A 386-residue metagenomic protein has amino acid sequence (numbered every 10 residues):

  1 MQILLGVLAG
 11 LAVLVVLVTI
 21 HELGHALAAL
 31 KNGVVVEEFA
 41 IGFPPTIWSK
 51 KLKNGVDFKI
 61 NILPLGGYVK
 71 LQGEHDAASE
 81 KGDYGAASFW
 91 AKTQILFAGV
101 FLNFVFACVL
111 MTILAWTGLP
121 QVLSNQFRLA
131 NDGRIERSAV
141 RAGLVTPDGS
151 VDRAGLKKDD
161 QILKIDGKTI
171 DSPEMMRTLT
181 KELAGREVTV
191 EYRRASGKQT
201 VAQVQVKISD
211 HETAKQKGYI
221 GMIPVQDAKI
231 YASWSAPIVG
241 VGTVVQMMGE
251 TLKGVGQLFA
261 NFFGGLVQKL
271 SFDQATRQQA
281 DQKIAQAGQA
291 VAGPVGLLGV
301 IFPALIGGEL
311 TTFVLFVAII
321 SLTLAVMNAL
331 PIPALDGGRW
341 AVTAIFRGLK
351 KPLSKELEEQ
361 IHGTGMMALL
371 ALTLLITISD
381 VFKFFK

Functional and structural regions predicted by a protein language model:
M1-L8, A12, A86-W90, Q94-A98 (+11 more regions): Structural motif marking the loop-to-transmembrane transition
Q2-E80, I320, M327-L349: Small-residue-rich helix-interface/hinge motifs
A9, I20, K31, V56-F58 (+1 more regions): Internal alpha-helical transmembrane segments
H21, I60, V151, D159-I162 (+7 more regions): Terminal peptide-recognition signature
A87, D210-L324, A341-Q360, K383-K386: Functional transmembrane alpha-helices
G118, K157, L163-K164, R177-G221: PDZ-domain C-terminal substructure recognizer with occasional recognition of PDZ-binding tails
A142-G143, V151-P173, V244: Conserved PDZ fold ligand-binding element
H362-D380: Final/C-terminal transmembrane alpha-helix of multipass membrane proteins
